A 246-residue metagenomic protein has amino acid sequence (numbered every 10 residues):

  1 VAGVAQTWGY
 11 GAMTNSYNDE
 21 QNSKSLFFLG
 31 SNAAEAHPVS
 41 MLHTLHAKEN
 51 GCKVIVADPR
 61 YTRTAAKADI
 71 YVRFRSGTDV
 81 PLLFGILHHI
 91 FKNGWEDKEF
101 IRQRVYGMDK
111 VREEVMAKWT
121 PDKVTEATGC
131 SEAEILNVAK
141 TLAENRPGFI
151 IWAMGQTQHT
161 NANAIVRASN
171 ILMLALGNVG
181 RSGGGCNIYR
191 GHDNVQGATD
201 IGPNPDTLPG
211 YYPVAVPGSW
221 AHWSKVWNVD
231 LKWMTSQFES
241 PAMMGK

Functional and structural regions predicted by a protein language model:
V1-N194, A198-I201, Y212, A221-K246: Cofactor-pocket helix-loop regions in the catalytic cores of large enzyme subunits
G202-T207: Flexible, surface-exposed loop regions and adjacent strand-edge segments of Gram-negative outer-membrane beta-barrel
A215: Mobile, glycine-enriched helix-loop/loop "lid" segments at the mouths of ligand-binding/catalytic clefts that gate
